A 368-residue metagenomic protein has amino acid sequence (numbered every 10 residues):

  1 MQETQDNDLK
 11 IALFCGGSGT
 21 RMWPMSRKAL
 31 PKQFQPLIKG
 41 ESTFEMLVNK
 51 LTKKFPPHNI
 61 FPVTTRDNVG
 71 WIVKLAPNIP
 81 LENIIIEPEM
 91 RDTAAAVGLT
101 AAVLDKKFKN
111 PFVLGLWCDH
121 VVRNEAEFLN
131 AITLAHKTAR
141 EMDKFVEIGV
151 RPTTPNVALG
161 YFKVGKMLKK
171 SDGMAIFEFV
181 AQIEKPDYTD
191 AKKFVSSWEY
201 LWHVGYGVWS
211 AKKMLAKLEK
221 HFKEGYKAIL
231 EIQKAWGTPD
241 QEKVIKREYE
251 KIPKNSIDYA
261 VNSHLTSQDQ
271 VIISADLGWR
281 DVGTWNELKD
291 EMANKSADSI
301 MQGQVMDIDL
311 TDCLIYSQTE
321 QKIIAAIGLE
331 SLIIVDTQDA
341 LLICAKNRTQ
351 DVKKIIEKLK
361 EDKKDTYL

Functional and structural regions predicted by a protein language model:
M1-L13, R21-P31, P36-W117, R123-L129 (+2 more regions): Conserved N-terminal catalytic core of the sugar/cofactor nucleotidyltransferase
Q2-D8, A211-L368: Left-handed beta-helix
F14-C15, V63, L114-W117, E147-R151 (+2 more regions): Short beta-strand segments
F44, T100, D119, F162 (+3 more regions): Residue-level signal for inorganic ion chemistry
M90-A95, T154-N156, Y188-D190, W279-R280: A short acidic, often aromatic-flanked loop/helix-cap motif at beta-alpha or helix-coil junctions that lines enzyme
H120-V122, P152, W279: Short histidine/acidic/glycine/proline-rich micro-motifs that form metal- and phosphate-coordinating active-site loops
E125-K246, D269-Q270, K346: Conserved core of the sugar-phosphate nucleotidyltransferase
